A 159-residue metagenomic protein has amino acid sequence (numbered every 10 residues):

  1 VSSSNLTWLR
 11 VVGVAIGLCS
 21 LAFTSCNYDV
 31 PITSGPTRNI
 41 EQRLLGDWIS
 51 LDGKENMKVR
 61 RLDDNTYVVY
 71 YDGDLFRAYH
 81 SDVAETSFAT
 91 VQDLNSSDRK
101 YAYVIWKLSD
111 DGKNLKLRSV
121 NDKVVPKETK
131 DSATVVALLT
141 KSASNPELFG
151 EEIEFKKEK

Functional and structural regions predicted by a protein language model:
V1-S2, K159: Initiator methionine at the very start of the polypeptide chain
S2-G13: Bacterial N-terminal signal peptides that target proteins for export
A22-S25: C-terminal motif of bacterial Sec signal peptides marking the signal peptidase cleavage site
N27-R43, L51-K159: Calycin-type beta-barrel ligand-binding domains and close structural analogs
